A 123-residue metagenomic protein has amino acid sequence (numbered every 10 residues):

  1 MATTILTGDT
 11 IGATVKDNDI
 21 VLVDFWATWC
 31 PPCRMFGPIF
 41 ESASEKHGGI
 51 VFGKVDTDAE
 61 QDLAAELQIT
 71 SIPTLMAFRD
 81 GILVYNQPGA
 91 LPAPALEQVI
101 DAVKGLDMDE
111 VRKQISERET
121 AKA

Functional and structural regions predicted by a protein language model:
T3-V21, Q61: A short beta-strand-turn-helix
N18-L22, M35-V55, Q61: Conserved helix-turn-beta segment immediately C-terminal to the redox Cys motif in thioredoxin-like folds
D19, W26-W29, S71: Short pre-active-site segment immediately N-terminal to redox-active cysteine/selenocysteine motifs in thiol-based
D24-W26, A77: Structural cue for short, hydrophobic secondary-structure segments
C30-C33, L75: The canonical Cys-X-X-Cys-His
Q61, L67-R79, L91: Structural micro-motif
R79-E110: Non-catalytic, surface beta->alpha helical segment in thiol-disulfide oxidoreductase systems
M108-A123: CheY-like receiver
